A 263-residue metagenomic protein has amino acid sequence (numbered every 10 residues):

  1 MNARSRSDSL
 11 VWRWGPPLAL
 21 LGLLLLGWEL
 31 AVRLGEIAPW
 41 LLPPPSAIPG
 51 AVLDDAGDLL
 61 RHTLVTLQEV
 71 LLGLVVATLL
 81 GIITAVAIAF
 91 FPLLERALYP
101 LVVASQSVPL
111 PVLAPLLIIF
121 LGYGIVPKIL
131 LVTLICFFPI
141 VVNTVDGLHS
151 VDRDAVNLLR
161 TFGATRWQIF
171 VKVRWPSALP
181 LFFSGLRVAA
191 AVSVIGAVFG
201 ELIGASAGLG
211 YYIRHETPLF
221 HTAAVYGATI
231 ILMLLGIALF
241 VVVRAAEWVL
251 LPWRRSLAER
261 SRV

Functional and structural regions predicted by a protein language model:
A3-S7, V11, R33-T78: Periplasmic/extracellular loop-to-transmembrane helix junction in inner-membrane transport proteins
W12-L34: N-terminal signal-anchor transmembrane alpha helix
G73-V102: Transmembrane-helix boundary motif in ABC transporter permease subunits
P92, H149, P180, S184 (+1 more regions): C-terminal transmembrane helix and the adjacent membrane-cytosol boundary/short C-terminal tail of inner/organellar
V103-P139, D146-G147: Generic hydrophobic transmembrane alpha-helix motif, especially the helices
V108, L148-D154, L158-A178, P218: Short helix-to-coil transition segments within interhelical loops that connect adjacent transmembrane helices
I119, L148, I195-L232, W253-V263: Glycine-rich helix-loop "coupling/hinge" segments at transmembrane-helix boundaries in multipass transporters
L130-L134, R166-G200, I231: Transmembrane alpha-helices
